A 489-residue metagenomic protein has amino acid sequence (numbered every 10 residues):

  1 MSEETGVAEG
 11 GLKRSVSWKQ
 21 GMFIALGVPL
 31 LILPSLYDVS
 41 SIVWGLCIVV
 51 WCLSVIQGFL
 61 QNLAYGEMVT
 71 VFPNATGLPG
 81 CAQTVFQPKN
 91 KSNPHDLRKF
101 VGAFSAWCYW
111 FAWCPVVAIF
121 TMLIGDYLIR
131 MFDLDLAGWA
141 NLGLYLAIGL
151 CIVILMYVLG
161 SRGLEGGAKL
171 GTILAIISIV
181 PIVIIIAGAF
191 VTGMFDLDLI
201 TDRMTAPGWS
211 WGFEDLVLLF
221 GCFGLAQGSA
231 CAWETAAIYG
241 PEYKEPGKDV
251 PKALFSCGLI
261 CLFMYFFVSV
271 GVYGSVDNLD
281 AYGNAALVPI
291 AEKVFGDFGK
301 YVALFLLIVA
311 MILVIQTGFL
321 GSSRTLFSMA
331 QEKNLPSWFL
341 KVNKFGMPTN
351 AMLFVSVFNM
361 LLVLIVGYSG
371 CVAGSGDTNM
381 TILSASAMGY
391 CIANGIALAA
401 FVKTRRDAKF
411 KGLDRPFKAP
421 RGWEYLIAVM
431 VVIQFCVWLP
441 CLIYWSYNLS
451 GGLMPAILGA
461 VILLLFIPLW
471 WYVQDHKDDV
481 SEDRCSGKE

Functional and structural regions predicted by a protein language model:
M1-L46, C52, G58-G66, N74 (+6 more regions): Membrane-interface "cap" regions at the ends of multi-pass membrane proteins
I32-L144, C257-F263, P455-I467: Extracellular loop-to-transmembrane helix junctions
I48, D135-L144, T172-K300, L304: Helix-loop-helix junctions that connect adjacent transmembrane segments in multi-pass membrane transporters
N74, C108-L123, A230, E234-E242 (+2 more regions): Membrane-helix boundary/coupling elements in multi-pass transport proteins
G77-K91, R98, R130-D135, G208-S210 (+2 more regions): TM-loop-TM module centered on a large, flexible mid-protein loop between adjacent transmembrane helices in multi-pass
D126, I176-A206, S269-V276, N394-K411 (+2 more regions): Hydrophobic alpha-helical segments and their helix-loop junctions in multi-pass secondary transporters
G143-L199, C231, L254-G258, L383-I396 (+2 more regions): Membrane-interface loop-to-helix entry segments
L170, W338-T349, N394-L453: C-terminal membrane-solvent junction of multi-pass transporters and transport-like membrane proteins
